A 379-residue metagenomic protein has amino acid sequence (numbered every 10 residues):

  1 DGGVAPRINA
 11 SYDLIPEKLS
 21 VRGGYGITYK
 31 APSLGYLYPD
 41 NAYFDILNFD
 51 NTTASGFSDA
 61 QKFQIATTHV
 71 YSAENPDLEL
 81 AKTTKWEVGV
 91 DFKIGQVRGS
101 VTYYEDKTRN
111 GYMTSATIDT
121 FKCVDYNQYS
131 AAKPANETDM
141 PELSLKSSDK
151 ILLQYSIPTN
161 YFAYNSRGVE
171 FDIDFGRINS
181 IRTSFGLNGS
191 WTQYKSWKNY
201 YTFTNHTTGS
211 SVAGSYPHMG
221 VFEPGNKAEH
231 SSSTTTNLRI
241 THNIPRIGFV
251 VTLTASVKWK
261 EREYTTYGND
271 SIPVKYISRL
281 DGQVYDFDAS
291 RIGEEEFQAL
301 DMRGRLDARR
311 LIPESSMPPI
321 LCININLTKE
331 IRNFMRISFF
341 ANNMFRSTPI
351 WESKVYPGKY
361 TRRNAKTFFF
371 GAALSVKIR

Functional and structural regions predicted by a protein language model:
D1, D50-G56, T67-E74, K150-P158 (+4 more regions): Extracytoplasmic loops and strand-loop junctions of Gram-negative outer membrane beta-barrel proteins
D1, L14, Y25-A31, Y38-D40 (+10 more regions): Transmembrane beta-strands of outer-membrane beta-barrel pores
D1-R98, T102-K107: Structural signature of Gram-negative outer-membrane beta-barrels, strongest in the C-terminal barrel of TonB-dependent
G2-V4, K82-W86, A163-V169, H230-T236 (+3 more regions): Residues that define the transmembrane beta-barrel architecture of outer-membrane proteins
I8-Y12, V88-I94, Y103, V169-F175 (+5 more regions): Residues on the lipid-exposed face of transmembrane beta-strands in outer-membrane beta-barrel proteins
E17-V21, Q96-G99, N179-S184, R246-V251 (+2 more regions): Repeated loop/turn-to-beta-strand initiation elements of outer-membrane beta-barrel proteins
Y29, S256-L306, M317-I320, N326-R379: C-terminal beta-signal and adjacent terminal beta-strands/loops of Gram-negative outer-membrane beta-barrel proteins
K107, V124-G268: Gram-negative outer-membrane beta-barrel transporters
